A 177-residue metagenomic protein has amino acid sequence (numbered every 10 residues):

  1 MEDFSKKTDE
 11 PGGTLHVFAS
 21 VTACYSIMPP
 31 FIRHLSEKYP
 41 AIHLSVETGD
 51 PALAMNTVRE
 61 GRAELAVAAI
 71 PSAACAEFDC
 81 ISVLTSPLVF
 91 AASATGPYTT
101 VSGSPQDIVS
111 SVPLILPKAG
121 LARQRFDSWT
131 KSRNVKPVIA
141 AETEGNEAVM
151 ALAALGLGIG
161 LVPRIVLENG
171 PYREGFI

Functional and structural regions predicted by a protein language model:
M1-T8: Alpha-helical linker/hinge and terminal dimerization helices associated with HTH transcriptional regulators
K7, P30-H34, P51-L88, A92 (+4 more regions): Short beta-strand-centered segments that line the small-molecule binding cleft or hinge of alpha/beta clamshell
P11-G13, P40, L84-S86, S110-S111: Residue-level preference for short coil/turn positions at secondary-structure junctions
G12-C75, N134, T143: Central regulatory/effector-binding core of bacterial HTH transcription factors
T14-F18, A66, A91, I115 (+1 more regions): Short, well-ordered beta-strand segments
H43-L44, V112-P113, P137-V138: Short active-site oxyanion
D50-A63, A69, L121-F176: Hydrophobic hinge/microswitch elements
Y98-T100, P105, V112-R133: Secondary-structure junction motif
